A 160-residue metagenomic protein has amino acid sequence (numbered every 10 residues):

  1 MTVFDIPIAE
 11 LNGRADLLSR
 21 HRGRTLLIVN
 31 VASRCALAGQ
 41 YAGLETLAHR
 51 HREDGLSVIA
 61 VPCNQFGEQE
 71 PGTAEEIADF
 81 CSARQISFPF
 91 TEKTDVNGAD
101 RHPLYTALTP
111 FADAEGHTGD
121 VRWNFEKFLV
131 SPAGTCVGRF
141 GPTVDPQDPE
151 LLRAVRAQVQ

Functional and structural regions predicted by a protein language model:
M1-V3, I8-N12, A36-L37, A99: Rossmann-fold NAD(P)H-dependent dehydrogenase/reductase core
D5-T25, T46-H51: A short beta-strand-turn-helix
R24-T25, R34, A38-P62, S82-Q85: Conserved helix-turn-beta segment immediately C-terminal to the redox Cys motif in thioredoxin-like folds
V31: Hydrophobic adenine-recognition pocket in adenosine-nucleotide-binding enzymes
G55-G72, S87-G98: Thiol-based oxidoreductase modules, predominantly thioredoxin-like and allied folds used for disulfide exchange
E75-N124: Short, internal strand/loop/helix patches that form the active-site neighborhood or redox-interaction surface
T106, P110-Q160: Thiol-/selenol-based redox modules, centered on thioredoxin-like and closely related oxidoreductase domains
